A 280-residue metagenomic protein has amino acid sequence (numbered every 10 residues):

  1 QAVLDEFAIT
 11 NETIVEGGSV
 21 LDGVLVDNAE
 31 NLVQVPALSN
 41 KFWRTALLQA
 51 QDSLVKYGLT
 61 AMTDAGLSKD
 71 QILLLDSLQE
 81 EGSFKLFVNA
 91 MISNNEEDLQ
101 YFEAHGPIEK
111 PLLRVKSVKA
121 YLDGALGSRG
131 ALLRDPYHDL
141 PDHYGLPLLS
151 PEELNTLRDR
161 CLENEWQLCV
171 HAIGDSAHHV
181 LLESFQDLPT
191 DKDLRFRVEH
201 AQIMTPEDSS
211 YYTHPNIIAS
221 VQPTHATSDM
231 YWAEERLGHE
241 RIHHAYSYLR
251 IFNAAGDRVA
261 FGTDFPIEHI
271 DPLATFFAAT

Functional and structural regions predicted by a protein language model:
Q1-M91, E109-L162: Catalytic pocket of metal/acid-base enzymes, prominently hydrolases
T45, R158-C169, S176-F196, H200-A201 (+3 more regions): His/Asp/Glu-enriched, well-ordered alpha-helical/loop segment that forms or immediately abuts the divalent-metal
G58-D70, I92-S93, A172-S176, R197-I203: Conserved short loop/turn motifs at secondary-structure junctions
M62-T63, L86-I92, V115-L122, L168-V170 (+3 more regions): Hydrophobic faces of well-ordered beta-strands that scaffold small-molecule active sites in alpha/beta enzyme cores
K69-G82, S176, T205-Y211, P215: Short glycine/threonine-rich loop-to-helix capping motif typified by GTGT followed within a few residues by an Asp-Pro
L73-S77, L99-A104, H178-P189: Distinct, well-ordered alpha-helical segments
E96-Q100, V115: Hydrophobic, small-residue-rich alpha-helical packing segments that form membrane-like cores
